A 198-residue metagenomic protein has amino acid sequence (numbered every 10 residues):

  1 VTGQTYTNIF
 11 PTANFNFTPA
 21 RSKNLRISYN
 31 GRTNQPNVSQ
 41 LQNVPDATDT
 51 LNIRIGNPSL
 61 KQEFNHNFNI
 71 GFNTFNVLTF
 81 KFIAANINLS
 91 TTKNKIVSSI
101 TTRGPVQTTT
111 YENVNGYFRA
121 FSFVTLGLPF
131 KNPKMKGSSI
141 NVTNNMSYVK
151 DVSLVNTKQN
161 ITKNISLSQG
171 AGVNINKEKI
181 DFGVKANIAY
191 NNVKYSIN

Functional and structural regions predicted by a protein language model:
V1-N198: Exposed, low-structure sequence patches enriched in small/polar residues
